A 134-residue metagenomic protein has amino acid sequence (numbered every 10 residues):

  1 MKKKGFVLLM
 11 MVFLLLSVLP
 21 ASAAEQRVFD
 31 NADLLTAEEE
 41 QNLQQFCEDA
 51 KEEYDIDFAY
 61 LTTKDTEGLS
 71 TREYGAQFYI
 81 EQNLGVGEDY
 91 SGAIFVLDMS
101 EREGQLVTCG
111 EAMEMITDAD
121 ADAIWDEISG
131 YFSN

Functional and structural regions predicted by a protein language model:
K4-A23: Sec-dependent N-terminal signal peptides of Gram-positive bacterial secreted proteins and lipoproteins
S22-N134: Folded, non-transmembrane soluble domains that reside on the lumenal/extracytoplasmic side of membranes
